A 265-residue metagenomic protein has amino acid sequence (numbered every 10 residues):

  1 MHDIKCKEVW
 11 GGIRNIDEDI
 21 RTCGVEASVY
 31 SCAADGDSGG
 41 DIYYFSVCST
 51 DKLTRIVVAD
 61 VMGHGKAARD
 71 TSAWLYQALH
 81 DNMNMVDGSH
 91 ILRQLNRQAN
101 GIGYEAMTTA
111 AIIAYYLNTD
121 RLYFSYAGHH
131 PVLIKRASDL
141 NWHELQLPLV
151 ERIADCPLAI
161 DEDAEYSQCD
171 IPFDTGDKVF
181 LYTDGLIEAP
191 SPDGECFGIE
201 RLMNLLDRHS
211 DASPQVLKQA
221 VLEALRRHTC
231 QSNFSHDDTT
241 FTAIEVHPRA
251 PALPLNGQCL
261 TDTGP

Functional and structural regions predicted by a protein language model:
M1-K178, N233-G264: … and, occasionally, acidic/histidine-rich disordered N-termini of signaling adaptors
A68-S72, G88, E195, I199 (+2 more regions): Short, charged, low-complexity patches
G88-A99, P214-R227: Short, well-structured alpha-helical segments that form the helix of a local strand-helix-strand
I134-S138, P190-C196: Cytochrome P450 core scaffold surrounding the K-helix E-X-X-R motif and the conserved "meander" helix-loop region
D184: Conserved catalytic-loop aspartate of Hanks-type protein kinases
E188-A189, Q231: Short beta-strands and strand-coil junctions in structured, solvent-facing domains, enriched
F197-D207: Divalent-cation-assisted or electrostatically stabilized phosphate/pyrophosphate-binding catalytic cores
